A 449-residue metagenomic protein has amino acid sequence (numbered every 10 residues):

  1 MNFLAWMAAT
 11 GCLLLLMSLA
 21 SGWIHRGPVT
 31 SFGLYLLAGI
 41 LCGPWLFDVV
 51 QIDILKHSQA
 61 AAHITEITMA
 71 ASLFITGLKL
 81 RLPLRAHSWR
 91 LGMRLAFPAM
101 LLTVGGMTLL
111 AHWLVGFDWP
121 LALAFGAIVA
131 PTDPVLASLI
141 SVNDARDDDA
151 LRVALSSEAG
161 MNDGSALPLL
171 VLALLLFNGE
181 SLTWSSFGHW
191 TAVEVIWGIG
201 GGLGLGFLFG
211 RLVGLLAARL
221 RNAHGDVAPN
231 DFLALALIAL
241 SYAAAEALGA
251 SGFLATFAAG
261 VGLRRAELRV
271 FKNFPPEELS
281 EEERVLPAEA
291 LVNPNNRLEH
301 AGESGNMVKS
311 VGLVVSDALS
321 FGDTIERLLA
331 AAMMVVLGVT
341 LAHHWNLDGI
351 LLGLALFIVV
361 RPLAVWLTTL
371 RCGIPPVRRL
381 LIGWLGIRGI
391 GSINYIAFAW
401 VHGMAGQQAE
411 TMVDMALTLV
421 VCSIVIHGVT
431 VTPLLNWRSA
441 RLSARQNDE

Functional and structural regions predicted by a protein language model:
M1-E449: Transmembrane helical cores of multi-pass secondary ion antiporters/exchangers
